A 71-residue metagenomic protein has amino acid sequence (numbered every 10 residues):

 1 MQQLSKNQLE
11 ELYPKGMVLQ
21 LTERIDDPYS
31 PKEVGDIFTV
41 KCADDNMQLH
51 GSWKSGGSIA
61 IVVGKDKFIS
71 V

Functional and structural regions predicted by a protein language model:
Q2-L9, P14-V71: Basic/aromatic-rich interaction segments and small domains that mediate binding to polyanionic partners
